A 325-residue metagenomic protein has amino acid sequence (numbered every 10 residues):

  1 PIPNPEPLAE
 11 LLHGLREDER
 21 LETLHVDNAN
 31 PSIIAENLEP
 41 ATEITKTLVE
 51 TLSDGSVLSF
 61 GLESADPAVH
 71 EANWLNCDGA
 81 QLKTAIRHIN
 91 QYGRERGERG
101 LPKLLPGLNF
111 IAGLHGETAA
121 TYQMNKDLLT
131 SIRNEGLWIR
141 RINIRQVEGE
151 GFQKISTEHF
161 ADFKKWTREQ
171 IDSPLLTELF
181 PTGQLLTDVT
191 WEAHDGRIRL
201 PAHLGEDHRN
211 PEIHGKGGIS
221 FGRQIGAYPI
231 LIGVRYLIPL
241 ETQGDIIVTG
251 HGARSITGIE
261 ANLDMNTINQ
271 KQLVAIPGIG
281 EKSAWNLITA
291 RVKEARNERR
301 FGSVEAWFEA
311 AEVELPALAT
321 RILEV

Functional and structural regions predicted by a protein language model:
P1, A35, L62-N73, L104-A120 (+3 more regions): Flexible glycine/acidic-rich beta-alpha junction loops that bind and position SAM and/or redox cofactors in anaerobic
P1-E117: Conserved SAM/AdoMet-binding glycine-rich loop
R16, T45-G55, D127-N143, L240 (+1 more regions): Structural recognition of alpha->loop->beta junctions
K164-N266: Terminal RNA-binding accessory module
L273, A284-I288, W307: Short alpha-helical segments in extracytoplasmic peptidoglycan/chitin-binding modules and envelope-associated proteins
G280-E281: Small-residue hinge/turn detector
I288-F301: Residue-level signature of tetratricopeptide-repeat
T289, E305-V325: Alpha-helical interaction/regulatory segments in DNA maintenance proteins
